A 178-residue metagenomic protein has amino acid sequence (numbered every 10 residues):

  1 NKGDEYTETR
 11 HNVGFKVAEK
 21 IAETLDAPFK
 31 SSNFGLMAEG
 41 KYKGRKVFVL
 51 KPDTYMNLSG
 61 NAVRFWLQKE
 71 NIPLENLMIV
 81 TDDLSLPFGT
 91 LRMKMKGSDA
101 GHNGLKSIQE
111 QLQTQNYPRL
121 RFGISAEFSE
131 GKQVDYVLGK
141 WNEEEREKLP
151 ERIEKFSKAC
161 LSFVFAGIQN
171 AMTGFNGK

Functional and structural regions predicted by a protein language model:
N1-K96, K106-L120, E127-K132, G139 (+1 more regions): Nucleotide and nucleotide-moiety/phosphate-recognizing core
G101-G104: Hydrophobic alpha-helical segments within soluble ligand-binding/sensing domains
